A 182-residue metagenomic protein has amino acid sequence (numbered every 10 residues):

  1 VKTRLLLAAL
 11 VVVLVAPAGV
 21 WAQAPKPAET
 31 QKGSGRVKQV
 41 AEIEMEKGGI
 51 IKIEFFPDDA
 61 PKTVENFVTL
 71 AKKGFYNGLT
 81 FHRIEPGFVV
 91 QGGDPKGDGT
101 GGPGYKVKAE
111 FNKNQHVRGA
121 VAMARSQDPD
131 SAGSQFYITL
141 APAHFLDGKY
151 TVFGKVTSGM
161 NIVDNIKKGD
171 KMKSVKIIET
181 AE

Functional and structural regions predicted by a protein language model:
K2-L7, V13, P17-E182: Cyclophilin-like peptidyl-prolyl cis-trans isomerases
